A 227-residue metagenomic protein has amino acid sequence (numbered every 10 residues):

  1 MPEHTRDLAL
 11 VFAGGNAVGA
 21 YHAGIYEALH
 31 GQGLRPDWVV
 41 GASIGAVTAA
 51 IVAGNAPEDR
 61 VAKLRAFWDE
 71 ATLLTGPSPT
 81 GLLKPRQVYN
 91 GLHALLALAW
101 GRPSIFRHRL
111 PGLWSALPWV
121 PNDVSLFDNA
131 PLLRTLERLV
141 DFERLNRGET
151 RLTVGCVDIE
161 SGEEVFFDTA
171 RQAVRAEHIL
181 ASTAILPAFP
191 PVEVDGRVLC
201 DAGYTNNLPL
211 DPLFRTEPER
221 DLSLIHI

Functional and structural regions predicted by a protein language model:
E3-A9, N16-V124, A130, L136 (+2 more regions): Patatin-like phospholipase
A9-V11, S223: Conserved beta-strand elements of the Class I
D37, E219-S223: Conserved acidic residues
W114-E219: Active-site gating loop/helix substructures
I225-I227: Conserved small/polar residues in nucleotide/adenosyl-binding loops
